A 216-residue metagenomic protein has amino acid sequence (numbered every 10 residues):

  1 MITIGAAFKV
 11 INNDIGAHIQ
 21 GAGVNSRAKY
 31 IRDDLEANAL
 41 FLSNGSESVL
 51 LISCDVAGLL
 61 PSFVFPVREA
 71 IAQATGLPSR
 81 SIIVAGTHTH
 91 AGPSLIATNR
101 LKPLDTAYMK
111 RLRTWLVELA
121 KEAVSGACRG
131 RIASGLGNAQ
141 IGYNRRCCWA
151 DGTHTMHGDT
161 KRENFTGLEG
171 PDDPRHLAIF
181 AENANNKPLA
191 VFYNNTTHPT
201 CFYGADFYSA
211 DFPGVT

Functional and structural regions predicted by a protein language model:
M1-A85, T89-T216: Conserved beta-alpha junction segments in alpha/beta enzyme cores
